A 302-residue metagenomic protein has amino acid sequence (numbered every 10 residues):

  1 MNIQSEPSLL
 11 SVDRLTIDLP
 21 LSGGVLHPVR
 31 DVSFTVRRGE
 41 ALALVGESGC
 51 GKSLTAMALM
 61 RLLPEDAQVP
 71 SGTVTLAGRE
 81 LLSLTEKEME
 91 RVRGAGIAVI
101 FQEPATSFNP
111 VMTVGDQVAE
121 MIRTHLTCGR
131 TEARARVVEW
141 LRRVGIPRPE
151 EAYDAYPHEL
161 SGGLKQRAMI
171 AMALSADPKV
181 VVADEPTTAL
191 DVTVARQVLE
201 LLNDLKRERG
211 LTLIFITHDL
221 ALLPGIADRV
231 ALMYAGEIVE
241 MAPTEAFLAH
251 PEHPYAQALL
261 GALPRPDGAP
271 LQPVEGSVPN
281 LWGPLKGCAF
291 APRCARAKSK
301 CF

Functional and structural regions predicted by a protein language model:
M1-P251: ABC transporter nucleotide-binding domains
E6-S8, P147-Y153, M241-F302: Short catalytic/signature loops enriched in Gly
